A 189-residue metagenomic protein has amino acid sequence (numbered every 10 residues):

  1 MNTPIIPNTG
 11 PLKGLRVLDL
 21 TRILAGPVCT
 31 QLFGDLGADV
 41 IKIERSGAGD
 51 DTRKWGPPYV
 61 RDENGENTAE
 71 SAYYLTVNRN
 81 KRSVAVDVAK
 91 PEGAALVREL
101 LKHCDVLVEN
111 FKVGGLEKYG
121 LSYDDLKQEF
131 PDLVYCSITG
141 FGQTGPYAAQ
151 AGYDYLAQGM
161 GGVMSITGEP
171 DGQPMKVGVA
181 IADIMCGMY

Functional and structural regions predicted by a protein language model:
M1-Y189: N-terminal helix-loop segment corresponding to the beta1-alpha1 unit of nucleotide/adenylate-binding folds
